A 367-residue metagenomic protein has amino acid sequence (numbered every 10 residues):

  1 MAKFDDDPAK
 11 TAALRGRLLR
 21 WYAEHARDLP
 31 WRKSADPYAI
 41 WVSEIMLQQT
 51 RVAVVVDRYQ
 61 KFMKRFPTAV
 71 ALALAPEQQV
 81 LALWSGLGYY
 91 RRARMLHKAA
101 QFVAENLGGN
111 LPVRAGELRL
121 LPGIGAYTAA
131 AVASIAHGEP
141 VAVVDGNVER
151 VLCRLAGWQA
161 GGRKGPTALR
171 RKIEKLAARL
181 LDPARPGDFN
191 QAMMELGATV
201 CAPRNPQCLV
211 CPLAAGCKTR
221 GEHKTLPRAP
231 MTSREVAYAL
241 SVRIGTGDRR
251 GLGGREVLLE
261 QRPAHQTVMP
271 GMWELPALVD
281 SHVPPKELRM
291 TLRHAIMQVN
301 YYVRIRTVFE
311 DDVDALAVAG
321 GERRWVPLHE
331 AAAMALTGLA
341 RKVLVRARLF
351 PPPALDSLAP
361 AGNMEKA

Functional and structural regions predicted by a protein language model:
M1-D28, K33, E195-A367: Intrinsically disordered, low-complexity, charged terminal extensions of DNA damage-control enzymes
A2-K10, G16-H223, M231, S357: Catalytic cores of DNA base-excision repair glycosylases
